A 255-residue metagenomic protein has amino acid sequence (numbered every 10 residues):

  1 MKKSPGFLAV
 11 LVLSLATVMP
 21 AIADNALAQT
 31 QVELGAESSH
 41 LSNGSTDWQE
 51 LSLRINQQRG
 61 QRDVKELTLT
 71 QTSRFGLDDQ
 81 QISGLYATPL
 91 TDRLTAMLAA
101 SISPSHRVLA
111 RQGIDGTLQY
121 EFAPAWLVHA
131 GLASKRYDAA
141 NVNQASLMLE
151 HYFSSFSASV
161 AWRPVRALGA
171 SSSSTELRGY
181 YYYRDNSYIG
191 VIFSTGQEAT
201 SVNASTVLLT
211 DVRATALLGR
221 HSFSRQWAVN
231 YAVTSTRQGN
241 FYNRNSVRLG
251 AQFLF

Functional and structural regions predicted by a protein language model:
D24-D79, S83, A87-T91, V207-D211: Outer-membrane beta-barrel initiation region
N25, Q57, T88, Y120 (+4 more regions): Residue-level signature of outer-membrane beta-barrel architecture
T30-V32, G60-L67, D92-L98, P124-A130 (+3 more regions): Repeated loop/turn-to-beta-strand initiation elements of outer-membrane beta-barrel proteins
V32-S38, L67-Q71, L98-I102, I114-G116 (+6 more regions): Transmembrane beta-barrel strands of outer-membrane/channel proteins
H40-Q49, T72-Q80, I102-Q112, S134-N143 (+3 more regions): Solvent-exposed loop/turn segments connecting transmembrane beta-strands in outer-membrane beta-barrel proteins
Q49-L53, Q80-G84, A100, Q112-G116 (+6 more regions): Hydrophobic, lipid-facing positions within transmembrane beta-strands of outer-membrane proteins
P104-H106, R178-Y180, N186-A228: Outer membrane beta-barrel transmembrane domains
S154, D185, R244-F255: Outer-membrane beta-barrel "beta-signal"
